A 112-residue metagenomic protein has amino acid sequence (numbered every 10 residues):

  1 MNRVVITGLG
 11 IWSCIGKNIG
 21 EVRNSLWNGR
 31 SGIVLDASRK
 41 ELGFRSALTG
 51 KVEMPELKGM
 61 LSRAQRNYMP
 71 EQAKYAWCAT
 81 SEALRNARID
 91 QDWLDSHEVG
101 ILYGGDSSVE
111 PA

Functional and structural regions predicted by a protein language model:
M1-A112: Conserved "HGTGT" condensation-loop signature of ketosynthase/thiolase-family condensing enzymes that catalyze
